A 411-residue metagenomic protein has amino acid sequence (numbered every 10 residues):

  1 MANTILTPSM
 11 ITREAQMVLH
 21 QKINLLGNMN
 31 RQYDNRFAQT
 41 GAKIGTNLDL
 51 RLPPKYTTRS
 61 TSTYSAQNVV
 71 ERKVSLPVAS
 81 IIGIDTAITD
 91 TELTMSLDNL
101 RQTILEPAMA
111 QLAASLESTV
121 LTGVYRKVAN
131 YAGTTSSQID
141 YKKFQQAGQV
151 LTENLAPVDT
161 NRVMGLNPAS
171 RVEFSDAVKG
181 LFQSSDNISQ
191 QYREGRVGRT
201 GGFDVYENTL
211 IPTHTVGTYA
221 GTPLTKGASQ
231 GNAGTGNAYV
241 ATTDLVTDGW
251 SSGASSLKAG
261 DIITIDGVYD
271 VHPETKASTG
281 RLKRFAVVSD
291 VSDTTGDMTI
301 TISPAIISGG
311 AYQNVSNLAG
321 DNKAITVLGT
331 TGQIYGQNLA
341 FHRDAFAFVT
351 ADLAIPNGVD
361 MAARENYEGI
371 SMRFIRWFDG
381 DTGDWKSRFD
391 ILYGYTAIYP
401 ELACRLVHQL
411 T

Functional and structural regions predicted by a protein language model:
M1-V74, A403: N-terminal "assembly arms/tails" that initiate or stabilize quaternary assembly in self-assembling proteins
T4, P8, L93-L97, R101: Disorder-to-helix initiation segments
G45, A79-I81, D159, T382: Short, solvent-exposed loop/turn segments at the edges of secondary structure
D49-R51, D85-A87, G165: Short, conserved beta-strand segments within well-ordered enzyme catalytic domains that often line or immediately flank
K55, T91, A169: Short, ordered loop/turn segments at secondary-structure junctions
R72-M95: Short acidic, glycine/tyrosine-flanked loop/strand segments centered on an H-E-D-like triad
D98-R101, L105, M109-T411: Core alpha/beta structural scaffold of self-assembling particle/tube/pore-forming proteins
